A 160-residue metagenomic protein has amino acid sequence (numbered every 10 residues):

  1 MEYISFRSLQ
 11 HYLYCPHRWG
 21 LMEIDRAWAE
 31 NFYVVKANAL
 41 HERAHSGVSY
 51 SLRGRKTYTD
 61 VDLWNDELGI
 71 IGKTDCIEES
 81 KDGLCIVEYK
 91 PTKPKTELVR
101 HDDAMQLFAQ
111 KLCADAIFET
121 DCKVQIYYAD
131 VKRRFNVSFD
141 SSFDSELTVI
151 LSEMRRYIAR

Functional and structural regions predicted by a protein language model:
M1-I86, P91-K95, M105: Metal-dependent nuclease catalytic cores that hydrolyze phosphodiester bonds in DNA/RNA, characterized by
F6, A104, D140-D144: Generic detection of long, well-ordered alpha-helical segments
F6-R7, F108-K111, V124, Y157: Generic hydrophobic/packing signal
R43-S46, A109-K111, A159-R160: Short, intrinsically disordered/low-complexity patches at protein termini and at juxtamembrane boundaries
D60, I77, F108, Q125-Y127 (+1 more regions): Residues in well-ordered beta-strands of folded domains
D66-E67, L98, A116-R160: Metal-dependent nuclease catalytic regions and adjoining charged, substrate-binding loops involved in nucleic-acid end
D102-A114: Short, charged, amphipathic alpha-helix that recurs within catalytic cores of restriction-modification and other
